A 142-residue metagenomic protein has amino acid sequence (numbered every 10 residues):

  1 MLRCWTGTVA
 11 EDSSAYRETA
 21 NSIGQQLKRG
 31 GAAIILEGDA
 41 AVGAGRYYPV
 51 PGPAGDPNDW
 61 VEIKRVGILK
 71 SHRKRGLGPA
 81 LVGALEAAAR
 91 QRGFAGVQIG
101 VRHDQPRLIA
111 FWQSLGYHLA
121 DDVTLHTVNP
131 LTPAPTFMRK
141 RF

Functional and structural regions predicted by a protein language model:
M1-K70, V82-A84, A88, D122-L125 (+1 more regions): Acetyl-CoA-dependent GNAT
D12-S13, R75, Q98: A generic secondary-structure micro-motif detector that highlights 1-2 residue hydrophobic/ambivalent hotspots embedded
Y16, Y47-Y48, H72, F94 (+2 more regions): Aromatic side chains
A33, A95-Q98, R102-I109, Q113-F142: C-terminal "cap" of GNAT-fold acetyltransferases
L69-S71, R75, H103-D104: Active-site acidic-Proline motif in GNAT/NAT acetyltransferases
P79: Residues forming the Rossmann-fold NAD(P)(H) cofactor-binding site
V82, A89-G100: Conserved GNAT acetyl-CoA-binding A-motif
